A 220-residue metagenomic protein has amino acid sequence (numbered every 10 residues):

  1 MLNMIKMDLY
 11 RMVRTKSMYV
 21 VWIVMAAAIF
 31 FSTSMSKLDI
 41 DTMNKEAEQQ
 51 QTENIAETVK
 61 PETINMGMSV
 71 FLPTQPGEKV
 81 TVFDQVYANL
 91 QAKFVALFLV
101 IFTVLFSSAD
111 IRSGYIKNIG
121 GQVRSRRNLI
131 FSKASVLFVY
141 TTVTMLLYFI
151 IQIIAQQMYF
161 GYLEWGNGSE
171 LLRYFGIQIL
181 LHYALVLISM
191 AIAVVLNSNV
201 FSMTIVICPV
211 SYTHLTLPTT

Functional and structural regions predicted by a protein language model:
M1-M25: Aromatic- and glycine-rich beta-strand/loop motifs that create alpha-glucan
T15-K16, R124-S125, N197-N199: Short loop-to-helix capping motifs
W22-F106, I130-N197, V206-I207, S211: Secretory targeting signals
T103-Q122, R126, A134: Transmembrane helix boundary and interhelical loop/hinge segments in multi-pass membrane proteins
T213-T219: Conserved small/polar residues in nucleotide/adenosyl-binding loops
